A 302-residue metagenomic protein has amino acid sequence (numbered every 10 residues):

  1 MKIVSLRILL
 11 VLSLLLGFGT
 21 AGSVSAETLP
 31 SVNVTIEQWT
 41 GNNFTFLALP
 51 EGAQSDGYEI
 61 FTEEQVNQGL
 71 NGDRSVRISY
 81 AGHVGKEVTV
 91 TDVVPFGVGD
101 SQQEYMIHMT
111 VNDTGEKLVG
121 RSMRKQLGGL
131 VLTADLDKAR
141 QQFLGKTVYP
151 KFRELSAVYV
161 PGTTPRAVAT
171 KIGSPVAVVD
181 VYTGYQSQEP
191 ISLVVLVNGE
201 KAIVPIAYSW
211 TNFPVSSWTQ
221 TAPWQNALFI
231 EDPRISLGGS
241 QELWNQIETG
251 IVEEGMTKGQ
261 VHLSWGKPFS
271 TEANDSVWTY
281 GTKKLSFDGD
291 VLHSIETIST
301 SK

Functional and structural regions predicted by a protein language model:
M1-L10: Bacterial N-terminal signal peptides that target proteins for export
L9-G19: Bacterial N-terminal signal peptides
T20-A26: Sec/Tat signal peptide C-region and signal peptidase I cleavage site
A26-G57, V76-E87, T91-K302: Residues within mature, well-folded domains
Q54-V66: N-terminal low-complexity, intrinsically disordered segments
E64-V76: Surface-exposed strand-loop-strand hairpins of Gram-negative outer-membrane beta-barrel proteins
